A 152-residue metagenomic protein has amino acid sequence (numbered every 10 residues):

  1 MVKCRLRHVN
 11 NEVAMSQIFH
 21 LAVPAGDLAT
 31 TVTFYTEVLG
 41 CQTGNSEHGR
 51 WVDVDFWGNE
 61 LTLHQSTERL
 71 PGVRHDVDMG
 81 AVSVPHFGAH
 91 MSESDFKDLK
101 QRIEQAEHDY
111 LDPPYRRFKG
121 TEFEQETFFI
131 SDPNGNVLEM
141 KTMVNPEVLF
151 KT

Functional and structural regions predicted by a protein language model:
K3-A29, F87, M91, T142-T152: N-terminal beta-strand motif that seeds the catalytic metal site of vicinal oxygen chelate
Q17, R50, W57-N59, S83-P85 (+1 more regions): Residues that flank catalytic or metal-binding motifs in active/ligand-binding sites
V23-T67: Core segments of cupin and vicinal oxygen chelate
L28-A29, V82, F87-N134: Vicinal oxygen chelate
Q42-H48, Y115-F118, T142-E147: Conserved catalytic-core motifs of GNAT/GCN5-like acyltransferases
R69-H75, P113-T121, V148-L149: A short, acidic/glycine-rich surface segment
I130, M140-M143: GNAT/GCN5-related N-acetyltransferase fold signature
